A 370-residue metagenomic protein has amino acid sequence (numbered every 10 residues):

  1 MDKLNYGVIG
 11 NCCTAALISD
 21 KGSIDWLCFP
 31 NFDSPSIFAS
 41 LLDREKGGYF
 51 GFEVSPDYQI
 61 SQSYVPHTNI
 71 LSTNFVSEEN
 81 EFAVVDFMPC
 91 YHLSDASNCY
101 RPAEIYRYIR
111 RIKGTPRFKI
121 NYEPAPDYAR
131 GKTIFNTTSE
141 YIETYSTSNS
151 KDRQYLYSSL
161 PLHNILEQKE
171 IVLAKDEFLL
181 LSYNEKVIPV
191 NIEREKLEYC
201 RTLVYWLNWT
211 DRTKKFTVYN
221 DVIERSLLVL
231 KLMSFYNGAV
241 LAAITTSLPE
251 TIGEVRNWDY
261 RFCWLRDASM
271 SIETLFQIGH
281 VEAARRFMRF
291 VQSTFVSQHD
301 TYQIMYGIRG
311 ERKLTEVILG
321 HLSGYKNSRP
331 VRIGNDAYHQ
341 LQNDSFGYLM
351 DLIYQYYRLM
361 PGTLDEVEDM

Functional and structural regions predicted by a protein language model:
M1-M370: Acidic, mature catalytic/reactive cores of soluble proteins
